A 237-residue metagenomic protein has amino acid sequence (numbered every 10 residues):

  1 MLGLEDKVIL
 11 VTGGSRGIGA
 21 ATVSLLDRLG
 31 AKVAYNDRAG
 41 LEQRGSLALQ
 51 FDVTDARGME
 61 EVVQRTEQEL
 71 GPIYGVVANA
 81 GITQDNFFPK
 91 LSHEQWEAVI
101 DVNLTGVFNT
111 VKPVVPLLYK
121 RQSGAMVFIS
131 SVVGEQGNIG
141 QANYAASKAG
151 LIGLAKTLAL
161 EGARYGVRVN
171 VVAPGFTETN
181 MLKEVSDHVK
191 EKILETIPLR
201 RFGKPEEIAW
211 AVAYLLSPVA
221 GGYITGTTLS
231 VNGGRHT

Functional and structural regions predicted by a protein language model:
S15-R16: Conserved glycine-rich cofactor-binding loop
F87-F88, S92-I100, L182, I193: Substrate-binding pocket helix/loop in short-chain dehydrogenase/reductase
P89, Q136-A142, R164-Y165, R200 (+1 more regions): Active-site loop immediately N-terminal to the catalytic Tyr-X3-Lys motif of short-chain dehydrogenase/reductase
V111, S147, A155: Active-site helix of classical SDR
P116, L160-R164, G222: Alpha-helical segment proximal to the catalytic Tyr-Lys
S131: Residue(s) in the substrate-gating loop at a strand-loop-helix junction that position the organic substrate next
F202-V231, H236: C-terminal substrate-recognition "lid" of short-chain dehydrogenase/reductases
